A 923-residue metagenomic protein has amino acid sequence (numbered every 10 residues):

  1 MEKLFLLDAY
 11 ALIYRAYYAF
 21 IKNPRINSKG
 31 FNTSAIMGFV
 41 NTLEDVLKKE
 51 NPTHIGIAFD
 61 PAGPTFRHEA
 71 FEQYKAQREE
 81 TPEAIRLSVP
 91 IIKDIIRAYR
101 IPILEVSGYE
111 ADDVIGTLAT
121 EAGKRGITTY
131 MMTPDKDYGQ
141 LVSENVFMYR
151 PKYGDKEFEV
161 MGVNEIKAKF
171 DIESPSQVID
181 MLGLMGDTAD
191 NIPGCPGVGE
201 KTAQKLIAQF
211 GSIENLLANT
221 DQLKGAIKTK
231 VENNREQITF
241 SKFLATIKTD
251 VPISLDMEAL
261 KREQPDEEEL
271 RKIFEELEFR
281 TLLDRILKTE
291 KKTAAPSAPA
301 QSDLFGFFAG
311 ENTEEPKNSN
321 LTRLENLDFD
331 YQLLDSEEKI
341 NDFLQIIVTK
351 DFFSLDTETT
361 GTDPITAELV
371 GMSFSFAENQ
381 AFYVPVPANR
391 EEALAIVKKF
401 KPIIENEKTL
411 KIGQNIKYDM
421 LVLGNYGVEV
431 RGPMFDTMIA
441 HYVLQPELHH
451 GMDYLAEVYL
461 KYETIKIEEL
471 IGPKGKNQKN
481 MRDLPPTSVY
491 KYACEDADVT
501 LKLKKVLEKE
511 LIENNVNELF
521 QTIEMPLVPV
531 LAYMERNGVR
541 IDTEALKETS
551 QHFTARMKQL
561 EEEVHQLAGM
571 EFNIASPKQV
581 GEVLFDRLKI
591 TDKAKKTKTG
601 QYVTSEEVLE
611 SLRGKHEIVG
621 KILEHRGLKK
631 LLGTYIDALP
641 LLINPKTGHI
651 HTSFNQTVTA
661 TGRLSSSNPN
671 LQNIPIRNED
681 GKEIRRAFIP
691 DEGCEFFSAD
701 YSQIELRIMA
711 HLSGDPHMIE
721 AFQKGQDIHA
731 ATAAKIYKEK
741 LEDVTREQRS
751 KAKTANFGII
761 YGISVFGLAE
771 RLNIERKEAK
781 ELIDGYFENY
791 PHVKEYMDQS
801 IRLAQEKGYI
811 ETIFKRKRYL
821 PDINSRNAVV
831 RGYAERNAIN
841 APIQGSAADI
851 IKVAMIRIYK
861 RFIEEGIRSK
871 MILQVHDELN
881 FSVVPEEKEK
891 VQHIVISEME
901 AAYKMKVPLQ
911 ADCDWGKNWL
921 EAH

Functional and structural regions predicted by a protein language model:
M1-M132, K136-N164, Q237-F240, T246-S254 (+2 more regions): Noncatalytic, basic helical substrate-engagement surface that gates or grips nucleic-acid strands
L4-F5, R15-H54, E72-Q73, Q77-A84 (+5 more regions): Conserved RNase H-like, two-metal-ion catalytic cores of nucleic-acid enzymes
L6-L7, M131-T133, F353-L355, M434-F435 (+2 more regions): Short hydrophobic beta-strand that contains or immediately precedes a catalytic carboxylate
Q73-L87, S143-I172, K228-K230, F382-K399 (+3 more regions): Short alpha-helix plus adjacent loop in nuclease-associated cores
M185-Q209, F274-E278, D542: Helix-hairpin-helix
N234-A388, Q414, E447, L455 (+9 more regions): Conserved "right-hand" nucleotidyltransferase catalytic core of DNA-directed polymerases
L260-E263, I858-D912: C-terminal structured "cap/appendage" subdomains that terminate the fold
K479-R482, P529, R536, N644-T647 (+6 more regions): Conserved catalytic core of nucleic-acid polymerases
